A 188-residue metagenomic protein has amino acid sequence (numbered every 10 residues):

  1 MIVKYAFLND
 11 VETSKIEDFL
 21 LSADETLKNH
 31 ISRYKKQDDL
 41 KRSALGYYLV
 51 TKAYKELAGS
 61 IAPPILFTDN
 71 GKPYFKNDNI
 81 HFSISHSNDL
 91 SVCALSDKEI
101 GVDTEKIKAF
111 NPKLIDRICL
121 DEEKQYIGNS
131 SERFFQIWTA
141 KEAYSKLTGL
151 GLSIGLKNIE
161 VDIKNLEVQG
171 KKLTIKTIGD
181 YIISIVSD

Functional and structural regions predicted by a protein language model:
M1-D188: Core catalytic alpha/beta fold that binds nucleotide/phospho-ligands
